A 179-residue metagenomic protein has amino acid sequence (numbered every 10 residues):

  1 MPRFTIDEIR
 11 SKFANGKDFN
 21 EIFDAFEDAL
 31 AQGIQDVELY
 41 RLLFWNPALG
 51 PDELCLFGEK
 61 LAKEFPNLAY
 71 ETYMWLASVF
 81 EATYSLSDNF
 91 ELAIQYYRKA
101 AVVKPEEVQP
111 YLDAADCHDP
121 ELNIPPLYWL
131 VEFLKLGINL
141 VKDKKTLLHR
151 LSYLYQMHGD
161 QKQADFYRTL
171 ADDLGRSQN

Functional and structural regions predicted by a protein language model:
M1-F19: N-terminal "cap/leader" segments of large eukaryotic alpha-helical scaffolds
R3-D7, E27-N46, P66-A82, P105-P120 (+1 more regions): Amphipathic alpha-helical repeat scaffolds of TPR domains
F13, F26-A31, F44, E59-F65 (+4 more regions): A conserved position within tetratricopeptide repeats
F13-N20, W45-F57, L86-L92, L122-W129: Helix-turn-helix repeat elements of alpha-solenoid scaffolds
D36, G50, L68, L86-S87 (+7 more regions): Alpha-solenoid repeat scaffolds
G50-S85, N89-F90: Long amphipathic alpha-helical segments with strong coiled-coil/leucine-zipper propensity
S87-I124: A mid-sequence interfacial segment
I94-V102, W129-D143, S152-Q156, D160-Q178: TPR/TPR-like (Sel1-like) alpha-helical repeat modules
